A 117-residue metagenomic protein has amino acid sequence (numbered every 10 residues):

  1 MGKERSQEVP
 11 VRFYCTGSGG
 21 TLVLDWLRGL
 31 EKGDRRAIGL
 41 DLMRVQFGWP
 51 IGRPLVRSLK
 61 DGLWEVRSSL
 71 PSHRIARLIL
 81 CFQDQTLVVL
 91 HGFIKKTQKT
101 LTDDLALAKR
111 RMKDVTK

Functional and structural regions predicted by a protein language model:
M1-I75, Q83-L87, I94-K117: Basic, Lys/Arg-enriched alpha-helical interface segments
